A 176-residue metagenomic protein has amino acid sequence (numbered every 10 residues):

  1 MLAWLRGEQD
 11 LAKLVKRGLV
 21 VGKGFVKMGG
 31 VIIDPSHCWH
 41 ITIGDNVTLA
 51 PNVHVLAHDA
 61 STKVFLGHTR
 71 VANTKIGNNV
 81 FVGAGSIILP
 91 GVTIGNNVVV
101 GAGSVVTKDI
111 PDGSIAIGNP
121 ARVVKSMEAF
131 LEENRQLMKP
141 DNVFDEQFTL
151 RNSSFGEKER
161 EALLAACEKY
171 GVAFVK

Functional and structural regions predicted by a protein language model:
M1-G18, A121-K176: Terminal amphipathic alpha-helical/low-complexity segments used for targeting or macromolecular assembly
E8, G30-W39: Short beta->alpha connector loops
K16-G29, A60, F174: Short N-terminal helix-initiation segments at or just after the protein's N-terminus
K23, M28-G29, D34, G44-D45 (+11 more regions): Left-handed beta-helix
T62-H68: Flexible, solvent-exposed loop segments that connect beta-strands
